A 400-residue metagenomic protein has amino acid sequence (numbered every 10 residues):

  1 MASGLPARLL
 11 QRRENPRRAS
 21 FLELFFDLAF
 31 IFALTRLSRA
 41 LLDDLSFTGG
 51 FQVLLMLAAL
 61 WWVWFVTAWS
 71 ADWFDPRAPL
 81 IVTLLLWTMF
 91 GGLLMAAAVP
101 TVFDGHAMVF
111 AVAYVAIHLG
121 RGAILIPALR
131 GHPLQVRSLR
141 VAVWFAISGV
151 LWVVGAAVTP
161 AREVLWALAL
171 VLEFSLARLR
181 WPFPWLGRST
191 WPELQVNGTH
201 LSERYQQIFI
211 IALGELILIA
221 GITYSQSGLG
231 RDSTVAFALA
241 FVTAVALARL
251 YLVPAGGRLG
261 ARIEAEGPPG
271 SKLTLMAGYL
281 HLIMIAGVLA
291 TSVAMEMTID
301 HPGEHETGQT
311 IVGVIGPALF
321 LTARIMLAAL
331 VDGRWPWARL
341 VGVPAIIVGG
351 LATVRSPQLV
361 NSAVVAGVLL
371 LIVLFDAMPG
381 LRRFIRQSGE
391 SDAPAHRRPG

Functional and structural regions predicted by a protein language model:
M1-F25, A29-F32, L54-F74, P79-T83 (+7 more regions): Predominantly late transmembrane helices and immediately cytosolic-facing juxtamembrane segments
A29-R39, P357: Alpha-helical transmembrane segments of multi-pass membrane proteins
L37-T48: A short alpha/beta connector and helix-capping loop motif
T48-L54: Short secondary-structure junction/hinge motifs that connect adjacent elements
P160-L165, Q358-G367: Loop-to-transmembrane alpha-helix initiation sites
L330-R334, L351-S362: Membrane-helix boundary connector in multi-pass membrane proteins
